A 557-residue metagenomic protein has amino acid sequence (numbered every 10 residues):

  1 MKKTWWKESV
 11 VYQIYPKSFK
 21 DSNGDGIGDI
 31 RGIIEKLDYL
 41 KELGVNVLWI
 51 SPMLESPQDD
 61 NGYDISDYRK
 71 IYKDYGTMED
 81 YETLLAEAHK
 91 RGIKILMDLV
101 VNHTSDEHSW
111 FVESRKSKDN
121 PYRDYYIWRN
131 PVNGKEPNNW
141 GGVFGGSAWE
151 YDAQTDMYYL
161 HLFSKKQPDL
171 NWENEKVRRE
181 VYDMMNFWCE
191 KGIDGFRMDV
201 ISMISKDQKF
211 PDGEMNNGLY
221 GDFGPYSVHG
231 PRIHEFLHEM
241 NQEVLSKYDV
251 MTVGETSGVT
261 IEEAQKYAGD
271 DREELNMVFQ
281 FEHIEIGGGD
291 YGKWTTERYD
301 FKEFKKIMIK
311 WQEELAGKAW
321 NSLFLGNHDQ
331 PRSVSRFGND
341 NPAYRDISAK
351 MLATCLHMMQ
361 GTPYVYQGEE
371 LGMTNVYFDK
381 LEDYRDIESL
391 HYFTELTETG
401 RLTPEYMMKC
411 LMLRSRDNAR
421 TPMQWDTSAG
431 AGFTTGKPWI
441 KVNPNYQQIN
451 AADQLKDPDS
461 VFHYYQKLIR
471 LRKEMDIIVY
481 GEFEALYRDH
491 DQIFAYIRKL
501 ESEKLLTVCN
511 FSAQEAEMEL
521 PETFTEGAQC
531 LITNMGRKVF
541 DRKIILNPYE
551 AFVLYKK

Functional and structural regions predicted by a protein language model:
M1-Q529, T533-K557: Active-site and adjacent substrate-binding regions of carbohydrate-active enzymes
